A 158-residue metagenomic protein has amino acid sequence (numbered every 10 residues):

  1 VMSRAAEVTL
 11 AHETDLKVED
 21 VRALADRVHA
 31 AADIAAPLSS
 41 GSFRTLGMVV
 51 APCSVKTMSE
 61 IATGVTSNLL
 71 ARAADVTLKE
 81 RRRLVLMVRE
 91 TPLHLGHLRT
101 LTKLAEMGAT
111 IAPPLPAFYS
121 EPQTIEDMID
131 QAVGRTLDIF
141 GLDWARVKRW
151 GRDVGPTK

Functional and structural regions predicted by a protein language model:
V1-V85, T91-K158: A cross-family phosphate/adenosyl-ligand binding-site feature
